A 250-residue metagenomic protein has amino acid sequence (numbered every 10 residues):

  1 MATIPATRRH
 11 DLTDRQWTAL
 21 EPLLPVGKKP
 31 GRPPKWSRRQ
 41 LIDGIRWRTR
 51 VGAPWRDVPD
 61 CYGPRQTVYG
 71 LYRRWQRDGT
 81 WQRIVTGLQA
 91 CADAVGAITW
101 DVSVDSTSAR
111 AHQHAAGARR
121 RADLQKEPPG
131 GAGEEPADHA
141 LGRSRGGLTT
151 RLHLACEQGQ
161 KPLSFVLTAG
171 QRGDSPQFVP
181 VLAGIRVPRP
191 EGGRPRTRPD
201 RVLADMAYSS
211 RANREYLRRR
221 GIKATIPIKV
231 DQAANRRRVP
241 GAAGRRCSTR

Functional and structural regions predicted by a protein language model:
M1-R250: Short alpha-helical elements
